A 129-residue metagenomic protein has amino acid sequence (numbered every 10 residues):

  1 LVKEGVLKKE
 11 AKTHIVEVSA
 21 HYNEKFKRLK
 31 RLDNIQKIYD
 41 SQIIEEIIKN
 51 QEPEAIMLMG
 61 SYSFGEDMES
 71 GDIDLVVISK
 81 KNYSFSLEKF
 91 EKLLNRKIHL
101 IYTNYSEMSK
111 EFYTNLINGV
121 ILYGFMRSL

Functional and structural regions predicted by a protein language model:
L1-E54, S63-S70, S79-L129: Catalytic core of pol beta-like nucleotidyltransferases
I56-L58: Regulatory nucleotide-sensing modules
I73: Nucleotide donor/acceptor-binding cores
